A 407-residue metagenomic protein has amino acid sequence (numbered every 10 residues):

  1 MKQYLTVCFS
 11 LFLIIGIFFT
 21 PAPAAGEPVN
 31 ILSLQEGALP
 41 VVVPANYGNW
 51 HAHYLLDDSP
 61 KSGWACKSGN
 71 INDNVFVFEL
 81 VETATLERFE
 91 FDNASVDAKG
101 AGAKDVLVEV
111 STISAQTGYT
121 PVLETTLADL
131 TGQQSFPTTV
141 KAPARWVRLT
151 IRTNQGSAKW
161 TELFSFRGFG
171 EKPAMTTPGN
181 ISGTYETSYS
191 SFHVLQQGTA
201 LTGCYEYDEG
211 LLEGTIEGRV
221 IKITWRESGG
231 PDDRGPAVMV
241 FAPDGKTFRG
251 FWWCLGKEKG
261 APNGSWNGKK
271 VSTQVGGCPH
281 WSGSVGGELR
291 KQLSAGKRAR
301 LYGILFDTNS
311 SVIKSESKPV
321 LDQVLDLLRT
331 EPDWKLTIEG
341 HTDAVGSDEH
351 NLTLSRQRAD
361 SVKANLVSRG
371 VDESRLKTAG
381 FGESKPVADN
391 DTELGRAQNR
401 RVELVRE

Functional and structural regions predicted by a protein language model:
M1-F9: Bacterial N-terminal signal peptides that target proteins for export
C8-F18: Bacterial N-terminal signal peptides
A25-V81, A94-A101, K172-M175: Disordered, acidic Ser/Thr/Pro-rich linker "stalks" and the adjacent N-terminal cap of the next globular domain
E36, N70-N74, A98-E171: Trp- and acidic/polar-enriched beta-sheet ligand-binding modules for extracellular glycan and matrix recognition
T85-D97, L149: A short beta-strand element within beta-rich, extracytoplasmic domains of secreted/secretory-pathway proteins
A174-M175, D244, G264-K335: Periplasmic peptidoglycan-binding/tethering modules of Gram-negative envelope proteins
M175-A261: Central antiparallel beta-sheet cores of small beta-barrel/beta-sandwich binding domains
V312-K318, T337-E407: Periplasmic OmpA-like peptidoglycan-binding domain that tethers envelope proteins to the cell wall
